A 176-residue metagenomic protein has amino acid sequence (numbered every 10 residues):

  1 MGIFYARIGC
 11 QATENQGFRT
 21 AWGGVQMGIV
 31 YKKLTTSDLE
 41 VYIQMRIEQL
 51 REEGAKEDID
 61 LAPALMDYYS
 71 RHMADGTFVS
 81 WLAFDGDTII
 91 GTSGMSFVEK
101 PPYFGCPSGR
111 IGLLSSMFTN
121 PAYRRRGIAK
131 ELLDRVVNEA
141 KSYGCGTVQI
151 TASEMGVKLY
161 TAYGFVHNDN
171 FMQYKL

Functional and structural regions predicted by a protein language model:
V30-Q44: A short beta-loop-alpha structural element at the N-terminal edge of CoA-dependent acyl/N-acetyltransferase catalytic
I47-Y69, G109: Conserved GNAT-fold acetyl-CoA-binding loop/helix
S70-L82, L113: A short helix-loop-beta-strand connector motif used in the catalytic cores of GNAT acetyltransferases and, in some
L82, T88-F97, L113, F118: Conserved beta-strand in the GNAT
G105-P121, N170-Q173: Conserved acetyl-CoA binding element of GNAT-fold acetyltransferases
Y123, G127-R135: Conserved acetyl-CoA pyrophosphate-binding loop and the N-cap/start of the following alpha-helix in GNAT-like
L133, A140-A152: Conserved GNAT acetyl-CoA-binding A-motif
V148-K158, Q173-L176: Conserved beta-strand-loop-alpha-helix junction that forms the acyl-donor binding cleft
